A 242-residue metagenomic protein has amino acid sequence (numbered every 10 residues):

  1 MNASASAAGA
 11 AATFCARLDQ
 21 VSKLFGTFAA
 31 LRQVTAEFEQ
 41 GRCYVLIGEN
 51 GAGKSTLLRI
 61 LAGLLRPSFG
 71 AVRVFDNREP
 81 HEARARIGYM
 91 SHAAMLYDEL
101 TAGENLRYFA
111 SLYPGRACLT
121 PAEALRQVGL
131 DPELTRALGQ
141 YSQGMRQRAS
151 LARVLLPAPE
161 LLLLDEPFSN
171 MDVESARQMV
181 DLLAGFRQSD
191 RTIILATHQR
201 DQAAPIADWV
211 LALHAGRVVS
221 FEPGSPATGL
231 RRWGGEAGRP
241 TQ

Functional and structural regions predicted by a protein language model:
A62: Helix-to-loop junction immediately C-terminal to a conserved catalytic motif
G70-A83: Conserved ABC transporter NBD signature motif
R107, C118-E133: Conserved ABC ATPase "signature" region
L162-D165: Catalytic Walker B motif of ABC-type/P-loop ATPase nucleotide-binding domains
V173-S175: Helix N-cap at the start of a conserved alpha-helix in ABC-type nucleotide-binding domains
T197-H198: H-loop/switch region of ABC-family ATPase nucleotide-binding domains
